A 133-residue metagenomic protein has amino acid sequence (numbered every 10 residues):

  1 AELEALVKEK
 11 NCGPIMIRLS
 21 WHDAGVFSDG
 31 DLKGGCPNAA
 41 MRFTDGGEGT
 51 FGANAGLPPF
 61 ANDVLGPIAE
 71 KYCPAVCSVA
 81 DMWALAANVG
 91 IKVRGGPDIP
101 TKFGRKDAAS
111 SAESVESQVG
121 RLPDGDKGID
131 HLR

Functional and structural regions predicted by a protein language model:
A1-R133: Soluble secreted/lumenal catalytic domains with histidine-centered metal-binding or acid-base catalytic motifs
